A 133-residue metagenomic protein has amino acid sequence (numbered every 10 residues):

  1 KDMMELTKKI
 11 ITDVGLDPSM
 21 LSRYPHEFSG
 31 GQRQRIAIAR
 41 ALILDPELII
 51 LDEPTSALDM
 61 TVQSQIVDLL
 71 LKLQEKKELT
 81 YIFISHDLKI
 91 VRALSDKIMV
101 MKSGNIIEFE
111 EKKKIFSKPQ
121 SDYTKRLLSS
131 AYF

Functional and structural regions predicted by a protein language model:
D2-S19, L128-S129: Conserved ABC ATPase "signature" region
Y24-F28, Q32: Conserved ABC ATPase signature
I38, I66: Hydrophobic anchor residue at the start of the ABC signature
I43-E47: A short, proline-enriched helix->beta-strand linker immediately N-terminal to the Walker B motif in ABC-type P-loop
V91-A93: A short, surface-exposed alpha-helical micro-motif characterized by mixed small hydrophobic and charged/polar residues
F109-E110: ABC ATPase "signature
